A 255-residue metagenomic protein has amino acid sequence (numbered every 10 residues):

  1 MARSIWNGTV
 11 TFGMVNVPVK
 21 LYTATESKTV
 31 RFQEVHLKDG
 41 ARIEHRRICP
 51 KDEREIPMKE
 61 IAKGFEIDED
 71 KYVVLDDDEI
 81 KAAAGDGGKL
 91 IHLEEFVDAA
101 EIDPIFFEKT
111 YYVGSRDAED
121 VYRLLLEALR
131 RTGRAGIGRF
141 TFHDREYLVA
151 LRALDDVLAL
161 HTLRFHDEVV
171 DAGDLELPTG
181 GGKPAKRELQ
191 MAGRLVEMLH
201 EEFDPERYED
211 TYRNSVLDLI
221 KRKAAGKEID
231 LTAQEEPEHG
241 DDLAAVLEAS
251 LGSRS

Functional and structural regions predicted by a protein language model:
M1-S255: Boundary segments of small protein-protein interaction reader/adaptor domains
